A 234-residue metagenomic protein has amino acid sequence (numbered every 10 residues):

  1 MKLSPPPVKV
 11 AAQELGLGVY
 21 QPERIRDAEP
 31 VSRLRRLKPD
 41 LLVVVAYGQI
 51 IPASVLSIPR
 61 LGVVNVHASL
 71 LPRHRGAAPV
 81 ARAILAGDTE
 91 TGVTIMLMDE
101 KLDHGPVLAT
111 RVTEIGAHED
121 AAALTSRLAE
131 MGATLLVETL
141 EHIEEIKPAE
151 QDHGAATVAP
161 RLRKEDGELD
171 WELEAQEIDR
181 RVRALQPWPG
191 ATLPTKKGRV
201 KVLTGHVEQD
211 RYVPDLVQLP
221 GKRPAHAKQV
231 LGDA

Functional and structural regions predicted by a protein language model:
M1-D40: N-terminal glycine-/serine-/threonine-rich beta1-alpha1-beta2 phosphate-ribose binding loop of Rossmann-like
L15, P39-V158: Donor/substrate-binding cores of folate-linked one-carbon enzymes
G16, Y20, V112, Q209: Conserved histidine-centered catalytic loops in small-molecule metabolism enzymes
Q21, Q49, P148-D152, Q218 (+1 more regions): Glutamine-centric residue-chemistry signal
P160-L173: Acyl-group handling in specialized metabolite and lipid biosynthesis
E172-A234: An anion-binding loop in the catalytic cleft
